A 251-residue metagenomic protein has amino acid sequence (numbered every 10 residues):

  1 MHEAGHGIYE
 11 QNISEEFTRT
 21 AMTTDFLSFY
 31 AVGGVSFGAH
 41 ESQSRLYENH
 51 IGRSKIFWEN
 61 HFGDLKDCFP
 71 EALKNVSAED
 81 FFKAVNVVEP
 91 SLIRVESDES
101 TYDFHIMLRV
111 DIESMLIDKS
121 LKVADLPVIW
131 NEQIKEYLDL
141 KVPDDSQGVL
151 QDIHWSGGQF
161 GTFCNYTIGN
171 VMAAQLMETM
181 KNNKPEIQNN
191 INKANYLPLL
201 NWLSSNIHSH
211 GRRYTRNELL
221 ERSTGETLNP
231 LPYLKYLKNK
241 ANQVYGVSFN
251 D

Functional and structural regions predicted by a protein language model:
M1-E15, E41-R45: Active-site recognition of the HExxH zinc-binding catalytic motif
G7, Q11-R19, I51-W58, K119-V123 (+2 more regions): Secondary-structure transition/capping motifs at alpha-helix termini and the adjoining loop/turn into the next element
F17-T23, I56-C68, E186-N192: Short, glycine/acidic-rich hinge or "gate" loops at secondary-structure transitions that mediate conformational
T20-G34, V87-I93, G148-G158: Acidic/His metal-coordination segments adjacent to aromatic residues that form catalytic metal sites in metalloenzymes
S28-L73: Post-HExxH zinc-binding segment in Zn-dependent metallohydrolases
S54-V95, V123-L150: Acidic/His/Gly-enriched intrinsically disordered linker/tail segments that often contain short helix/coil "MoRF-like"
I106, V110-D251: C-terminal, non-catalytic "cap/extension" segments appended to globular domains
